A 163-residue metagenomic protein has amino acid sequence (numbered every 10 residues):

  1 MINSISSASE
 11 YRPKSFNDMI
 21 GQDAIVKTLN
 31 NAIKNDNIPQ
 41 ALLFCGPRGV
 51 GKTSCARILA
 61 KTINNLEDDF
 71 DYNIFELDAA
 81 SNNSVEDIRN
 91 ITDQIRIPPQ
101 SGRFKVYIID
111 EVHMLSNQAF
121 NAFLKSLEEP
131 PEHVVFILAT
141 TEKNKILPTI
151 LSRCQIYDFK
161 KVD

Functional and structural regions predicted by a protein language model:
M1-D163: P-loop/Walker A NTP-binding region and its immediately flanking N-terminal helices in P-loop NTPase folds
